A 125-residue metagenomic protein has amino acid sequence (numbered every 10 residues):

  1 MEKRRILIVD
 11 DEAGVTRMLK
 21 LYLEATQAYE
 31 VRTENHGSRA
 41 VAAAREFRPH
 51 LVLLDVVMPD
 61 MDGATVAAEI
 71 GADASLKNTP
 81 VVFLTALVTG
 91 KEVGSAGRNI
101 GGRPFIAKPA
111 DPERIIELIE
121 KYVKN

Functional and structural regions predicted by a protein language model:
D10, D55, T85: Active-site residues of response regulator receiver
A13-R32: Two-component/phosphorelay signaling modules centered on CheY-like receiver
E34-S38, P112: Conserved Asp/Asn-Gly motif in the active-site loop of CheY-like receiver
F47-L53: Active-site beta3 strand of CheY-like receiver
M58: Receiver (REC) domain active-site loop signature in two-component systems and cognate sites in sensor histidine kinases
N78-T89: A short, hydrophobic beta-strand element within the central beta-sheet of small alpha/beta folds
P109-I119: C-terminal output helix
